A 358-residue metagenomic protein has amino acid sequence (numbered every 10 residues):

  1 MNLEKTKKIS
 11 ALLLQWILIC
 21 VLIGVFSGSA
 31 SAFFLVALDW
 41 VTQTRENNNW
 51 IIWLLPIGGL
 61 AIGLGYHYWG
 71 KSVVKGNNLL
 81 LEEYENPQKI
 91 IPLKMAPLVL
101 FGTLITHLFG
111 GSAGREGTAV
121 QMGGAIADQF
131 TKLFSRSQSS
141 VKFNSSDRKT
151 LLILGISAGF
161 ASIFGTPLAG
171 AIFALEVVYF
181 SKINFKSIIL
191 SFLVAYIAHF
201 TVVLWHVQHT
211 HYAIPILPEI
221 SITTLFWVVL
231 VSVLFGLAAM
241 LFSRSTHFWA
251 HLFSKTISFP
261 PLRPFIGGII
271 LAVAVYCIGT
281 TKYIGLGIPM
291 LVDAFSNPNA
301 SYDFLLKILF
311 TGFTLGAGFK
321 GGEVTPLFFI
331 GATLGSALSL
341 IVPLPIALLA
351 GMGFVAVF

Functional and structural regions predicted by a protein language model:
M1-F358: Alpha-helical transmembrane segments and immediately membrane-proximal extracytoplasmic
